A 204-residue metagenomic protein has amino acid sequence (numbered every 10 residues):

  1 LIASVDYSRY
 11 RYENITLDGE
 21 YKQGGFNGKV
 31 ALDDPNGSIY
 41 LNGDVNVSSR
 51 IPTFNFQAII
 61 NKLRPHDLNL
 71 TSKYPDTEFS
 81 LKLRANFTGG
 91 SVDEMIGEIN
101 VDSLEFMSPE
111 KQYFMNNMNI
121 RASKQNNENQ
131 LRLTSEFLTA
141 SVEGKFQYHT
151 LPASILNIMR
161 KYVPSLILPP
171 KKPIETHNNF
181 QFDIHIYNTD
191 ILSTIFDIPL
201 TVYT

Functional and structural regions predicted by a protein language model:
L1-K82, G90-T204: Interface amphipathic segments
